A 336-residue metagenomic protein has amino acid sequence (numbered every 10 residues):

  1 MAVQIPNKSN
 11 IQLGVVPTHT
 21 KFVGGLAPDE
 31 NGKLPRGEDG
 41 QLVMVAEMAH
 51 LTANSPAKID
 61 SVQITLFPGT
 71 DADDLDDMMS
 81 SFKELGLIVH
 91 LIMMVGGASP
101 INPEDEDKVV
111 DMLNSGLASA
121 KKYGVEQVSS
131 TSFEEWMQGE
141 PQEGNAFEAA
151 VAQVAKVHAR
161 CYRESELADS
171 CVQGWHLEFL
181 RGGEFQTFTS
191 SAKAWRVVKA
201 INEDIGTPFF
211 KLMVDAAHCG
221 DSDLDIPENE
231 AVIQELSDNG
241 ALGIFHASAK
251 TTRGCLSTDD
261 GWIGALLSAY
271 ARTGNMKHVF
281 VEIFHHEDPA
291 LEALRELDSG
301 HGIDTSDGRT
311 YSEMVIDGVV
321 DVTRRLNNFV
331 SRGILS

Functional and structural regions predicted by a protein language model:
M1-K122, G206-K211, L242, D298-S336: N-terminal pre-domain/capping segments
A2-S9, L26-P28, E84, N102-K211 (+2 more regions): Active-site acidic/histidine proton-transfer and metal-coordination neighborhood in alpha/beta enzyme cores
R36-Q41, S61-D77, G97-V109, W136-G139 (+4 more regions): Acidic-and-aromatic substrate-binding clefts and catalytic sites of carbohydrate-active enzymes
D39-H50, D71-S80, D107-K121, E148-A155 (+6 more regions): Amphipathic, non-transmembrane alpha-helical secondary structure
V62, R163-G264: Acidic/histidine-rich catalytic cores of soluble enzymes
T65, T131, S248, E282: Conserved residues at the C-terminal ends of beta-strands
V279-E287: Short acidic/histidine-rich active-site segments
L294-E296: Polar, enzyme-active/binding microenvironments
